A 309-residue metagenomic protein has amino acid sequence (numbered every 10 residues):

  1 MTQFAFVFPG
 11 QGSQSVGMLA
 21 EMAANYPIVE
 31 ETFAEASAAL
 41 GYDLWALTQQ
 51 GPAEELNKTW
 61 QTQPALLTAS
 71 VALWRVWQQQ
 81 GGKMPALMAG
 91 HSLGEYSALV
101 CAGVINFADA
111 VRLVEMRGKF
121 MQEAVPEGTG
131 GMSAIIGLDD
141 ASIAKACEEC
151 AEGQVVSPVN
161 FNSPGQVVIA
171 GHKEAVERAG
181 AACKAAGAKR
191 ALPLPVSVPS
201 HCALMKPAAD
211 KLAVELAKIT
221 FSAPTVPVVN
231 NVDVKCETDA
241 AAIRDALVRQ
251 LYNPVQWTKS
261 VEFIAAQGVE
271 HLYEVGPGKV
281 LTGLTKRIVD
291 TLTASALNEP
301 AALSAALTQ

Functional and structural regions predicted by a protein language model:
T2-I143, L194, H271-A305: FabD-like malonyl-/acyl-CoA
Q11-S13, A38-Y42, A102-N253: Alpha/beta catalytic cores of group-transfer enzymes, especially the acyltransferase/condensing modules of polyketide
Q78, K184, A265-G268: Non-catalytic positions within long, well-ordered alpha-helices that form the structural scaffold/packing of enzyme
A175-V176, E215, G268, L292 (+2 more regions): NAD(P)-dependent dehydrogenase/reductase Rossmann-like domain
V229, V248, V261-A265, T282: Generic hydrophobic alpha-helical scaffold/packing signal
N253-V269: A short, acidic, amphipathic alpha-helical segment used as a generic capping/interface helix at domain edges
